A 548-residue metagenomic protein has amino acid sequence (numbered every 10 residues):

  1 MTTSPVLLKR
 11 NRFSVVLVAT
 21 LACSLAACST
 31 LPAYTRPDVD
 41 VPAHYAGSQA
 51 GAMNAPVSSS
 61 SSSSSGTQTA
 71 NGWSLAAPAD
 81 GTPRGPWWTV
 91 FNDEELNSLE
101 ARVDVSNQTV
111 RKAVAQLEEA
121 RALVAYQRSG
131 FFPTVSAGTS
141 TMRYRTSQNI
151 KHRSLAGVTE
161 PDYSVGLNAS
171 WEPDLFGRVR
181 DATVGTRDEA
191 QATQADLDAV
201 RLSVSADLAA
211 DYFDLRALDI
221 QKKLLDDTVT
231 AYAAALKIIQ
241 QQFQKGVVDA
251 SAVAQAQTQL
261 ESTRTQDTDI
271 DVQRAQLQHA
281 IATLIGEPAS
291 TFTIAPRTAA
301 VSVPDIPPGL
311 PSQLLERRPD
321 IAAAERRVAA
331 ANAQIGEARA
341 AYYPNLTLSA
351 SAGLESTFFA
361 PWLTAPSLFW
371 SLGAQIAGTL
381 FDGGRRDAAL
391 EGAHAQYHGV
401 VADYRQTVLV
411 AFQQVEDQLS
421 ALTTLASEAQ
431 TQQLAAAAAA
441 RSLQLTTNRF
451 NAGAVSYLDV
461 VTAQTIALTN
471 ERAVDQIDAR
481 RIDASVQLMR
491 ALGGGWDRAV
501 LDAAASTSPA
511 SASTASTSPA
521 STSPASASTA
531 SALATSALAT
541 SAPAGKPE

Functional and structural regions predicted by a protein language model:
T2-P5, F13-A19, L25-V105, Y163 (+4 more regions): Terminal intrinsically disordered/low-complexity segments used for targeting and assembly
S29-D207, N345-A350, G383-L390: Short flexible linkers and secondary-structure junctions
R111-K112, R128-S129, P173-R201, S251 (+6 more regions): Sec/SRP-type N-terminal targeting helices
G138-Y144, S170, L218, Q259 (+3 more regions): Outer-membrane beta-barrel pore domains and translocons
Y163-A169, D211, L310, W370-I376: Hydrophobic, lipid-facing positions within transmembrane beta-strands of outer-membrane proteins
V179, D188, A195-L310, A421 (+5 more regions): Periplasmic alpha-helical coiled-coil/stalk elements that build and connect Gram-negative outer-membrane
F243-V247, F450-A454, A491-G495: A short glycine-centered flexible hinge/capping loop motif at secondary-structure junctions
